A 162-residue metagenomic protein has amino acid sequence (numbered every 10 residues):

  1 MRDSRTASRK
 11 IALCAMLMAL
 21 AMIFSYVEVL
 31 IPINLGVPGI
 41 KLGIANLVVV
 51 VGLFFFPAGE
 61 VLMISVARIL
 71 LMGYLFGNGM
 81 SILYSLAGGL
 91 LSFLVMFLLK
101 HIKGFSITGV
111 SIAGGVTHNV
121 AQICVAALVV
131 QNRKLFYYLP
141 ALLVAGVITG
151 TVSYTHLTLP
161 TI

Functional and structural regions predicted by a protein language model:
R2-G52: Hydrophobic transmembrane alpha-helices
S25-L42, S65-F97, I107, V129-L139: Interfacial aromatic-anchored transmembrane helix boundaries in multi-pass membrane proteins
I44-A58, V95-K100: Generic transmembrane alpha-helix motif of multi-pass integral membrane proteins
L94, V116-C124: Mid-bilayer segments of alpha-helical transmembrane spans in multi-pass integral membrane proteins that mediate
K100-V116: Internal alpha-helical transmembrane segments of multi-pass membrane proteins
F136-V152: Individual transmembrane alpha-helices with interfacial aromatic-anchor signatures
T155-T161: Conserved small/polar residues in nucleotide/adenosyl-binding loops
